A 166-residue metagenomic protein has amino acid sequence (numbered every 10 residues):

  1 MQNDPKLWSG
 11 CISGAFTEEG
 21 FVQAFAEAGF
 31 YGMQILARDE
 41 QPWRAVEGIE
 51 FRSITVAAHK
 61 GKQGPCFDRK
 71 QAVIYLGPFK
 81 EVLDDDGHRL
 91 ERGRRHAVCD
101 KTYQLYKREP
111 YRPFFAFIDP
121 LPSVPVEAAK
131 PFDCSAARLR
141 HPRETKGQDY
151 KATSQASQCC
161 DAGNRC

Functional and structural regions predicted by a protein language model:
M1-I12: Short, glycine-/aromatic-enriched active-site segment of Class I SAM-dependent methyltransferases
T17: Segments that shape or occlude catalytic/ligand-binding pockets
A26-C166: C-terminal lobe and adjacent flexible extensions of AdoMet/dcAdoMet transferase-like proteins
